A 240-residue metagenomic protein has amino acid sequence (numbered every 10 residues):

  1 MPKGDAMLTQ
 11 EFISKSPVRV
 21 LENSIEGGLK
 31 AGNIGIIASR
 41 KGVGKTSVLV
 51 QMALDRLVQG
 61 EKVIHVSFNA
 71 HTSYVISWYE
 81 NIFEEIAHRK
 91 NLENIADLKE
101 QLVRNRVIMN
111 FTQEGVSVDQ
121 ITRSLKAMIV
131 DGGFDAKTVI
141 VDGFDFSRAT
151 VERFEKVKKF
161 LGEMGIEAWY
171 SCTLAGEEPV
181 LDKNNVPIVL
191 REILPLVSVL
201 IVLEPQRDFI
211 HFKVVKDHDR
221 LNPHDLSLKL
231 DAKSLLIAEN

Functional and structural regions predicted by a protein language model:
P2-E11: Charged, amphipathic alpha-helical linker segments immediately N-terminal to NTP-binding catalytic cores
K15-G28: Pre-Walker A adenine-sensing motif
G35-A38: Short hydrophobic/aromatic beta-strand immediately N-terminal to the Walker A/P-loop
K41: The conserved Walker
G44: Conserved glycine(s) of the Walker
S47-Q113: Conserved P-loop
R106-I166: Phosphate-binding/switch loop-helix module in NTP-utilizing enzymes
T173-N240: Phosphate-binding/switch region of NTP-binding enzymes
